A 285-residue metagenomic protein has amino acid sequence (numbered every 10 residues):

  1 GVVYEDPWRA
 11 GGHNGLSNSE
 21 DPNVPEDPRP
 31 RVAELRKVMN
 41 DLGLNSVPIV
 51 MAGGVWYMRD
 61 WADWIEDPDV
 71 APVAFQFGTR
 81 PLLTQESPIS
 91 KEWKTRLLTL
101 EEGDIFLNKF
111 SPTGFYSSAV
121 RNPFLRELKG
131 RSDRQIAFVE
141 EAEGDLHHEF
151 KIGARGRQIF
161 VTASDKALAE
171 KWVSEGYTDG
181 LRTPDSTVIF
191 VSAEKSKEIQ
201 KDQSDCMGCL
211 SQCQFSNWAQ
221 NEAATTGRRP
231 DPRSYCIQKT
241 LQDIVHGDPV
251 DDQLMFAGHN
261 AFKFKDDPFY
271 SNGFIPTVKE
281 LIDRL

Functional and structural regions predicted by a protein language model:
G1-P7: Non-cysteine beta-strand/loop elements that form the S-adenosyl-L-methionine
P7-R31, L35-S46, M58-L285: Conserved active-site-proximal phosphate/metal-binding subdomains
A52-Y57: Gly/Ser-rich catalytic serine loop of serine hydrolases
